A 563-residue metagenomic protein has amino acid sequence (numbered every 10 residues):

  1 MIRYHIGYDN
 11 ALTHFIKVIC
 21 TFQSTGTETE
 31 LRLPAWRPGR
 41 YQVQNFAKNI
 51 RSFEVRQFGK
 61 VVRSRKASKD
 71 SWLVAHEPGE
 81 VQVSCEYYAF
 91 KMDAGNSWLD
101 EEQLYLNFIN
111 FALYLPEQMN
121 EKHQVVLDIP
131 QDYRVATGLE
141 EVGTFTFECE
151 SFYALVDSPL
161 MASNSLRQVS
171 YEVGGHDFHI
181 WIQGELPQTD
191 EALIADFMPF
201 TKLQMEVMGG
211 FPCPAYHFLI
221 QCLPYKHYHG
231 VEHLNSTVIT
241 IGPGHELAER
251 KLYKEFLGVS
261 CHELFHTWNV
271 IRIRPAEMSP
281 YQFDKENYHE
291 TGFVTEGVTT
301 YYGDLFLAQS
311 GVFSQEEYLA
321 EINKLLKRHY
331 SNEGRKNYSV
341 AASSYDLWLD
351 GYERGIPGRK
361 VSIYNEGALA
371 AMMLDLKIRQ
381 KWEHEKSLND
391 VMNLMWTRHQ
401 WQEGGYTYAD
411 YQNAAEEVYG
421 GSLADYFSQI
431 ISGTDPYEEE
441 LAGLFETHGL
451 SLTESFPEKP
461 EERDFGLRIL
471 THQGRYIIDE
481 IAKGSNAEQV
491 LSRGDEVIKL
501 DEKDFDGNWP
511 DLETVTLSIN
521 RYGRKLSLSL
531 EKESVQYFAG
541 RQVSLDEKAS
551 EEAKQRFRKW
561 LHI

Functional and structural regions predicted by a protein language model:
M1-R3, H14, Q400-I563: Beta/coil-rich, acidic/histidine-enriched accessory regions frequently appended to metallopeptidases
M1-W36: Early extracytoplasmic/domain-onset interaction patches
E28-R51: Surface-exposed, glycine/proline- and aromatic-rich loop segments on solvent-exposed faces across compartments
N45-S52, R56, K60-C213, K226: Non-catalytic architectural context of zinc metalloproteases
R167-G292: Juxtacatalytic substrate-recognition/specificity segment
I273-Y281, E286-Y364: Acidic/His/Gly-enriched intrinsically disordered linker/tail segments that often contain short helix/coil "MoRF-like"
L307-L319, R379-K386, Y419-A424: Structural helix-adjacent loops and short alpha-helical linkers that scaffold large soluble proteins
L325, H329-G404, A424: Pan-zinc metallopeptidase signature
